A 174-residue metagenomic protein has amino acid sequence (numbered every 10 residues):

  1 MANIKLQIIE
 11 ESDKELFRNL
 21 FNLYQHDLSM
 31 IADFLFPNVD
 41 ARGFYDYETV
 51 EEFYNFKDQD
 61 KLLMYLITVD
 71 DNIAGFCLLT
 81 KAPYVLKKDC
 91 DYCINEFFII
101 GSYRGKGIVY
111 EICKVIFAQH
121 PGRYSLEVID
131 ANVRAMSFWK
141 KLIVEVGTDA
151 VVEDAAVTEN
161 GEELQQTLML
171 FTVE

Functional and structural regions predicted by a protein language model:
M1-L35, V173-E174: Conserved N-terminal entry element of GNAT/NAT acetyltransferase domains
F36-M64: Active-site rim helix/loop that mediates acceptor-substrate recognition in acyltransferases
L62, E163-L170: Short hydrophobic/aromatic beta-strand or adjacent loop that forms the aromatic wall/cage of a ligand/substrate-binding
M64-L66, N72-K81, C93, F98: Conserved beta-strand in the GNAT
Y84-D91: A short, polar/charged loop-to-alpha-helix boundary motif
I94-R104, I129: A short, internal acetyl-CoA/4′-phosphopantetheine-binding micro-motif in the GNAT/acyltransferase core
I99, G105-A118, K141: Conserved acetyl-CoA-binding loop-helix of GNAT-fold acetyltransferases
L126-K140, V144, D154-E163: Conserved beta-strand-loop-alpha-helix junction that forms the acyl-donor binding cleft
